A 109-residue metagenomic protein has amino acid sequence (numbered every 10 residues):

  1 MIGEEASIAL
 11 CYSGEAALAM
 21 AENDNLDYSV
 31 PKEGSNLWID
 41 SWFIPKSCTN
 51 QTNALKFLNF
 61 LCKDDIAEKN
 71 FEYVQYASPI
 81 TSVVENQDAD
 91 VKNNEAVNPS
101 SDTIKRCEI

Functional and structural regions predicted by a protein language model:
M1-P31: Ligand-binding pocket segment of bilobal, Venus flytrap-like solute-binding proteins
S13-A16, S41, A54: A general structural signal for well-ordered alpha-helical packing
N23-C48: Periplasmic-binding protein-like
P45-D102: Mature extracytoplasmic/periplasmic domains
T103-I109: Structural signal for terminal/edge beta-strands and the immediately following C-terminal loop/tail that closes
